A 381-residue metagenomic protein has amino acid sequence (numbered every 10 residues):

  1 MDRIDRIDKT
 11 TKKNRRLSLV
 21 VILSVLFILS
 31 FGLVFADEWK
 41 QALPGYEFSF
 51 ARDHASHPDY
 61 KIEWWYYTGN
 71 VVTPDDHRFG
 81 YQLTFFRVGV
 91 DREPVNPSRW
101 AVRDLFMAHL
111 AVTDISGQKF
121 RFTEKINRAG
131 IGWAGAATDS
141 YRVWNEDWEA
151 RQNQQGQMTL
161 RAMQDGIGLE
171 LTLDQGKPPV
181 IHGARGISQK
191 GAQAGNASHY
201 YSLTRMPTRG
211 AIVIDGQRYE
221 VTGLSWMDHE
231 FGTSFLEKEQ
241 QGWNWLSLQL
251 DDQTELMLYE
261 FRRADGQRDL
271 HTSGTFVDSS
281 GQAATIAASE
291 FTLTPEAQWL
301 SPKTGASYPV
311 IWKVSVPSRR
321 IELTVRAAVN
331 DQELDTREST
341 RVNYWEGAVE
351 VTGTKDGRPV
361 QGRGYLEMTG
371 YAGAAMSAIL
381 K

Functional and structural regions predicted by a protein language model:
D2-T11: Asp/Glu-rich intrinsically disordered low-complexity tracts
T10-V21: Bacterial N-terminal signal peptides that target proteins for export
L17, F31-A36: Intrinsically disordered, low-complexity Ser/Thr/Pro-rich tracts
V20-S30: Bacterial N-terminal signal peptides
F35-K381: Structured soluble/peripheral alpha/beta segments that form catalytic or ligand/cofactor-binding pockets
